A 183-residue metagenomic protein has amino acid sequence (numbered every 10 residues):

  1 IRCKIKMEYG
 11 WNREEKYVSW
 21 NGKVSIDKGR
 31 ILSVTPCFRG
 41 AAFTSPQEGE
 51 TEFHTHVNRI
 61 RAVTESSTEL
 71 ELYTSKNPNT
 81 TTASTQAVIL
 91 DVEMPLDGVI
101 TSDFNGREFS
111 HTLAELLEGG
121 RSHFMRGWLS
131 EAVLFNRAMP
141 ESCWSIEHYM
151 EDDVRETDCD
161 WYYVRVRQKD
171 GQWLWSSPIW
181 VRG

Functional and structural regions predicted by a protein language model:
I1-G183: C-terminal functional module detector
